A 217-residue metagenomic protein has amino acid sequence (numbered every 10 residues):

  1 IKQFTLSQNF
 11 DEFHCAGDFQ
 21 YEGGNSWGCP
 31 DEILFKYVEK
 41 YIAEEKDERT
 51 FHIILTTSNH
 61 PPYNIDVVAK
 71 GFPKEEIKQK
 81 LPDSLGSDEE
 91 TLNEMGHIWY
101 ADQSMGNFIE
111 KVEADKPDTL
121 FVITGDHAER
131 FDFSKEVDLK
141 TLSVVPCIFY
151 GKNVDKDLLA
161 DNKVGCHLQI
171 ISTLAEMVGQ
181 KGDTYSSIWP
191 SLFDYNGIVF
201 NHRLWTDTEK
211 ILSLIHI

Functional and structural regions predicted by a protein language model:
I1-L214: Solvent-exposed soluble domains appended to multi-pass membrane proteins
